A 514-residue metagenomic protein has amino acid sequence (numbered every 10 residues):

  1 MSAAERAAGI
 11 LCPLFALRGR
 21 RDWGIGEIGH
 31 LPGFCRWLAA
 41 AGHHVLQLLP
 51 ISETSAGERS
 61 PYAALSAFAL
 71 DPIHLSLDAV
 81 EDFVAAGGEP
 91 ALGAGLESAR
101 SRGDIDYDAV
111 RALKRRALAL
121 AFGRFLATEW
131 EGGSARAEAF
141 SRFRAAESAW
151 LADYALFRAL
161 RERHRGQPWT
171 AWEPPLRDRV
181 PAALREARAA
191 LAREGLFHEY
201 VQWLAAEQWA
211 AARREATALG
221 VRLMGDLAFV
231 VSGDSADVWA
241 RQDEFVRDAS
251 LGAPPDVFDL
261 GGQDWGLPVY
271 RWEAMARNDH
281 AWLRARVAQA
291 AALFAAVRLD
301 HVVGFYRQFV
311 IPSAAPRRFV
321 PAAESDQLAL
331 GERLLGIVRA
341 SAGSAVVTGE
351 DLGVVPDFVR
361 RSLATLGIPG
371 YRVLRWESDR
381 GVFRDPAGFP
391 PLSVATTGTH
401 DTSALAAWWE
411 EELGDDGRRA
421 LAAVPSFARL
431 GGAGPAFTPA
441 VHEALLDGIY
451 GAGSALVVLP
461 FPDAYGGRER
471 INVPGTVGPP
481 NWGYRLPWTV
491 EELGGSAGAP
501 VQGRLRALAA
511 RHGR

Functional and structural regions predicted by a protein language model:
M1-G42: Mature N-terminal, pre-catalytic/accessory segment of carbohydrate-active enzymes
S2-A7, L11, R20, E58-E207 (+4 more regions): Alpha-amylase-like alpha-glycosidases and glucanotransferases acting on alpha-linked glucans and related
H30-T54, A292-A296: Catalytic domains of carbohydrate-active enzymes, especially glycoside hydrolases
A205-A218, R222: Active-site pocket-lining segments that scaffold enzyme catalytic pockets across diverse folds
D226: Ligand-binding beta-strand-loop-alpha-helix segment within the catalytic cores of soluble metabolic enzymes
Y465-G495, V501: Low-complexity, glycine/alanine/valine/leucine- and proline-rich hydrophobic stretches
G495-R514: C-terminal accessory segments of extracellular proteins
